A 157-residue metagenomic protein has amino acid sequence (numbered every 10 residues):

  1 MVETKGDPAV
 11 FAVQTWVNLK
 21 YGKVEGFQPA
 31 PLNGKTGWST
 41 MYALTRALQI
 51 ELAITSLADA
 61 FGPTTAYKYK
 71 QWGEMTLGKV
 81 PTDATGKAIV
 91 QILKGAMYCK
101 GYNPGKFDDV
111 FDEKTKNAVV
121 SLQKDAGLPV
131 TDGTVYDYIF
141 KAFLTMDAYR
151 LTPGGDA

Functional and structural regions predicted by a protein language model:
M1-A157: Cell-envelope/ECM-targeting effectors and their regulatory/trafficking segments
